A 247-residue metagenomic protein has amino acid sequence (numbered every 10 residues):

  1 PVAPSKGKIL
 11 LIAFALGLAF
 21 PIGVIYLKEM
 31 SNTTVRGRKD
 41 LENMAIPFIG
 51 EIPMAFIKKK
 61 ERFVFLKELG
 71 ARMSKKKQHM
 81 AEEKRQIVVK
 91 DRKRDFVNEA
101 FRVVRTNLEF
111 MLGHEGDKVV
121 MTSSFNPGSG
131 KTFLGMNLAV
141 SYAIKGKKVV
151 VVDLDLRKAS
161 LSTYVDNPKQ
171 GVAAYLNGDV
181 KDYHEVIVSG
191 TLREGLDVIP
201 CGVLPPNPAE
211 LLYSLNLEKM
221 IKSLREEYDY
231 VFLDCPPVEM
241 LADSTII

Functional and structural regions predicted by a protein language model:
P1, I52, I199: Hydrophobic residues at beta-strand termini and immediately following loops that shape nucleotide-binding pockets
V2-L16: N-terminal membrane-entry
I12-K148, L154-S162, D166-A173, N177-D179 (+5 more regions): Short boundary/hinge segments that flank catalytic cores
V119-M121, V150, L196-V198, Y230-F232: Residue-level preference for the first positions of well-ordered beta-strands
L154-L156, C235, S244: Generic detector of well-ordered alpha-helical packing
L156, V198-P200: Structured cytosolic domains appended to multi-pass membrane proteins
C201-A242: Phosphate-binding/switch loop-helix module in NTP-utilizing enzymes
